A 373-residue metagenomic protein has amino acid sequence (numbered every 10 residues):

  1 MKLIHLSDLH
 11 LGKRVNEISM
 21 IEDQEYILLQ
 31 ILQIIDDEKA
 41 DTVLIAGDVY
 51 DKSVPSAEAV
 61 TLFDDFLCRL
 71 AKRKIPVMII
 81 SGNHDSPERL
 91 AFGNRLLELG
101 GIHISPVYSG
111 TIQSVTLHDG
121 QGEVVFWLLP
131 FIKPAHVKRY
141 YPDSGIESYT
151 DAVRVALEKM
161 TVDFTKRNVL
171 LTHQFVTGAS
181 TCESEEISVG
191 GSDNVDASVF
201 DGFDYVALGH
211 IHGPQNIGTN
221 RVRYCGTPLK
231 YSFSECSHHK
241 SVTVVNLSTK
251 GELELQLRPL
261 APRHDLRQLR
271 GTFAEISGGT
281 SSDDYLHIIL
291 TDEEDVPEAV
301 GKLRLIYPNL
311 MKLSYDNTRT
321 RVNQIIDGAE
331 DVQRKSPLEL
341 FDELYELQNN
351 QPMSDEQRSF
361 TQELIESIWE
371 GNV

Functional and structural regions predicted by a protein language model:
M1-C68, E356-S367, G371-N372: N-terminal active-site segment of His-dependent metallophosphoesterases
L6-S7, V43-D48, P76-N83, H103-Y108 (+3 more regions): Active-site neighborhood of phospho(di)ester-bond hydrolases with catalytic His/Asp-centered motifs
H10-K13, D51-V54, I80-L90, G110-I112 (+4 more regions): Active-site environment of divalent metal-dependent phosphoester hydrolases
R14-N16, G47-F66, S81-G101, P106 (+1 more regions): Metal-dependent catalytic neighborhoods of phosphoester/phosphodiester hydrolases
D37, T42, N246-V373: Accessory, non-catalytic peripheral segments of nucleic-acid enzymes
A40-E58, P76-E88, N168, Q174-G191: Active-site neighborhood of divalent metal-dependent phosphoester/pyrophosphate hydrolases
F92-D193: Conserved catalytic scaffold of divalent metal-dependent phosphoesterases
C182-L253: Conserved beta-sheet core of the metallophosphoesterase superfamily
